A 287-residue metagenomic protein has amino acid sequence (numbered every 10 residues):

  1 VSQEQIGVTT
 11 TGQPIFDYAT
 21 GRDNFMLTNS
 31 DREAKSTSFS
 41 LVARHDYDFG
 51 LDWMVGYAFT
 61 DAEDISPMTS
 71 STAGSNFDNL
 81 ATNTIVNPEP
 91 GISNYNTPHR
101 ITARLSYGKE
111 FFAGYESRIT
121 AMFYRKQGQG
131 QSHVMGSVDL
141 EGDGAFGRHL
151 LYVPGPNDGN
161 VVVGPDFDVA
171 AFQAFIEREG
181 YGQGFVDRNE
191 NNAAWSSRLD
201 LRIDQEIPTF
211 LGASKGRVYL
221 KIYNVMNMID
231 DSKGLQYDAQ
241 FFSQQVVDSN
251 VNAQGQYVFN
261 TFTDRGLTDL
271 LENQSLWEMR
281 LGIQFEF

Functional and structural regions predicted by a protein language model:
V1-G130: Gram-negative outer-membrane beta-barrel transporters
K35-T37, T97-I101, W195-L199, S275-M279: Residues that define the transmembrane beta-barrel architecture of outer-membrane proteins
V42, M54, R104-S106, R202-D204 (+2 more regions): Outer-membrane beta-barrel architecture
S66-T72, S132-V138, D231-Q236: Outer-membrane beta-barrel translocator domains and adjoining extracellular loop/strand segments of Gram-negative
F112, R118-F210, R217, F242-Q274: Extracytoplasmic gating/loop element in the C-terminal half of outer-membrane beta-barrel translocons and assembly
K215-V251: Aromatic sugar-binding interfaces of carbohydrate-active proteins
N273-F287: Outer-membrane beta-barrel "beta-signal"
